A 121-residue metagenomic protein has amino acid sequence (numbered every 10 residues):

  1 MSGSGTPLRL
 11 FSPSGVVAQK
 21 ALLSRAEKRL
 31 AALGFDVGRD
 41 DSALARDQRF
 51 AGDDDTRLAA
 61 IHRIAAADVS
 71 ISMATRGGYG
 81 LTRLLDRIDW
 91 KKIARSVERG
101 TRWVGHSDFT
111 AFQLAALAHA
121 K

Functional and structural regions predicted by a protein language model:
M1-D68: ATP/NTP phosphate-donor binding region
F50-K121: Active-site histidine-anchored catalytic micro-motif
